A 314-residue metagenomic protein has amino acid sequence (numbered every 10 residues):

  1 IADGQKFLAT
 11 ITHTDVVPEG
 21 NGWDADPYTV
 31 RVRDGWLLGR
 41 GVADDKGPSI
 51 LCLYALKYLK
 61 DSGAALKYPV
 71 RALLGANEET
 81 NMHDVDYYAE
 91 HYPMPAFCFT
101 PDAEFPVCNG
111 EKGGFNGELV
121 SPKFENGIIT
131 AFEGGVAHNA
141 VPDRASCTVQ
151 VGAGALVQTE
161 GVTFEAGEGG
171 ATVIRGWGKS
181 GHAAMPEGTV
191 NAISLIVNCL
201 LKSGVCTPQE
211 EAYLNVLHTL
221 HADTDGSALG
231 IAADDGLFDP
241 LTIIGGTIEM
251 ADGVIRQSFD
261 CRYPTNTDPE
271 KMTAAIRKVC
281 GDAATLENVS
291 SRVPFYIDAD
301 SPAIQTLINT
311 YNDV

Functional and structural regions predicted by a protein language model:
I1-E19, V254-S258, T273: N-terminal helical capping/dimerization or prosegment-like subdomains of hydrolases acting on amide or phosphate bonds
K6-L74, T80, H91-A96: Active-site metal-coordination/substrate-binding segment of hydrolases, especially metallo-dependent peptidases
Y28-G41, G170-S180, N312-D313: Glycine/charged-rich beta-loop-alpha catalytic/anionic-binding loops adjacent to active sites
E79, D86-P264: Midchain, well-structured core segments that form catalytic/ion-binding scaffolds
R144, G154-T163, F295-V314: Active-site-adjacent substrate-binding region of metalloamidase/peptidase-like peptide-processing proteins
G169-V173, G181, E287-S301: Short proline/glycine- and acidic-rich turn/helix-capping motifs at secondary-structure junctions
T267-L286: Redox- and metal-dependent alpha/beta enzyme cores, enriched for Fe-S-associated oxidoreductases and cofactor-handling
